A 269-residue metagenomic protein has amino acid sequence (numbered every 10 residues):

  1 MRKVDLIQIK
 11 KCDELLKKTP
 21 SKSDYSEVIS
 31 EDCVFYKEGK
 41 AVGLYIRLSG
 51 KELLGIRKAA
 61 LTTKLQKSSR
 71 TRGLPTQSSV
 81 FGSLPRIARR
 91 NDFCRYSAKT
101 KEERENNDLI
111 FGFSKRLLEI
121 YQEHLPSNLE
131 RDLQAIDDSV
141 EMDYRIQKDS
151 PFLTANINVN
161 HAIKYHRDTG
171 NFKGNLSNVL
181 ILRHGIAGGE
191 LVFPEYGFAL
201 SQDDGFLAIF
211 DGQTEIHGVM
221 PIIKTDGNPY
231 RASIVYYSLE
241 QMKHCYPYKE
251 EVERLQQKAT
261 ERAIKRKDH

Functional and structural regions predicted by a protein language model:
M1-N178, R183, L200, M220-H269: Fe(II)/2-oxoglutarate oxygenase catalytic core
N175, I186-G188, T214: Coil-to-beta-strand transition motifs
L180, L191, G205-A208, I234: Structural signal for hydrophobic/aromatic residues that build the beta-strand cores of folded beta-sheet domains
L182-D203: A short beta-strand-loop-beta hairpin characteristic of the jelly-roll/cupin
L191, F210, I216-K224: Short beta-strand His + acidic residue motifs that chelate non-heme Fe in jelly-roll/DSBH and cupin folds
L200-I216: Conserved metal-binding segment of the jelly-roll/cupin
